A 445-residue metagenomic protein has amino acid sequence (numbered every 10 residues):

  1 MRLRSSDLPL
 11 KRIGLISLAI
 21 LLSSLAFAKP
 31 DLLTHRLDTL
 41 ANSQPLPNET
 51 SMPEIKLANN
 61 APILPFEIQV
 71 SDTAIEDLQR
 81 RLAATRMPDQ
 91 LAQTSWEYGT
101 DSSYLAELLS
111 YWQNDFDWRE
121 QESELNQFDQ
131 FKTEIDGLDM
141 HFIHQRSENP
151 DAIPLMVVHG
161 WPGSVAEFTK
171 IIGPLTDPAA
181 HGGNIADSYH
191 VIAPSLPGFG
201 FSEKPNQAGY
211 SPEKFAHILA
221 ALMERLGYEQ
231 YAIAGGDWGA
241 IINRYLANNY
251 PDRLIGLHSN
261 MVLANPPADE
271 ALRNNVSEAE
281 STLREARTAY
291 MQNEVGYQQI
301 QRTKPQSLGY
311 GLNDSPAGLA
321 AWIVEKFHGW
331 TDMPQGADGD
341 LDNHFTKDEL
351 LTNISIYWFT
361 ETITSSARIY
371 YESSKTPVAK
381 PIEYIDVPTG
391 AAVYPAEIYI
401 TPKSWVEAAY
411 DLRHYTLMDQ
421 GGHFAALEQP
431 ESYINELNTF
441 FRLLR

Functional and structural regions predicted by a protein language model:
K11-E124: N-terminal targeting or regulatory segments adjacent to alpha/beta-hydrolase or S9 domains
T73-R146, D151, E349, W358-E361 (+1 more regions): Non-catalytic accessory segments flanking enzyme active sites
W118-E120, L196-Y210, R244: Glycine-rich "HGGG/HGxG" loop immediately N-terminal to the catalytic nucleophile of the alpha/beta-hydrolase
A152-G160: Short beta-strand element of the alpha/beta-hydrolase
P174, P178-H181, Y228-V276: Conserved hydrolase catalytic core segment
L175-F201: Conserved alpha/beta-hydrolase
E213-Y231: Conserved acidic catalytic loop of the alpha/beta-hydrolase fold
Q301-R445: C-terminal subdomain of alpha/beta-hydrolase-fold enzymes, centered on the catalytic histidine and its supporting
